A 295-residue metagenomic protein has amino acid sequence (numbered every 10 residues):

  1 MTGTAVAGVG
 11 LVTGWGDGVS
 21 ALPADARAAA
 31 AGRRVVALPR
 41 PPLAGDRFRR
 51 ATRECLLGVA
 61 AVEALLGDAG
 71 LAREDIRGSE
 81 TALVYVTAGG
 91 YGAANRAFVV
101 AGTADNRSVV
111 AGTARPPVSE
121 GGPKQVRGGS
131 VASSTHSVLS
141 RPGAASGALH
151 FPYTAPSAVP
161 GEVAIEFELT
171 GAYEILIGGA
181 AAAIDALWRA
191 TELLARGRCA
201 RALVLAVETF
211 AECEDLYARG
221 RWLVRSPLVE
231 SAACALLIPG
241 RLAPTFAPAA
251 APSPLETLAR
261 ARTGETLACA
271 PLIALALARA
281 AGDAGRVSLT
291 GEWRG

Functional and structural regions predicted by a protein language model:
M1-V109, V126, S130, S134 (+5 more regions): Conserved "HGTGT" condensation-loop signature of ketosynthase/thiolase-family condensing enzymes that catalyze
A111-P117, P123, S140: Intrinsic, low-complexity polybasic segments
I177-G178: NAD(P)-dependent dehydrogenases' Rossmann-like dinucleotide-binding region
L187: Short-chain dehydrogenase/reductase
L203: Short aromatic-hydrophobic micro-motifs that form the base-stacking/packing surface for donor nucleotide recognition
